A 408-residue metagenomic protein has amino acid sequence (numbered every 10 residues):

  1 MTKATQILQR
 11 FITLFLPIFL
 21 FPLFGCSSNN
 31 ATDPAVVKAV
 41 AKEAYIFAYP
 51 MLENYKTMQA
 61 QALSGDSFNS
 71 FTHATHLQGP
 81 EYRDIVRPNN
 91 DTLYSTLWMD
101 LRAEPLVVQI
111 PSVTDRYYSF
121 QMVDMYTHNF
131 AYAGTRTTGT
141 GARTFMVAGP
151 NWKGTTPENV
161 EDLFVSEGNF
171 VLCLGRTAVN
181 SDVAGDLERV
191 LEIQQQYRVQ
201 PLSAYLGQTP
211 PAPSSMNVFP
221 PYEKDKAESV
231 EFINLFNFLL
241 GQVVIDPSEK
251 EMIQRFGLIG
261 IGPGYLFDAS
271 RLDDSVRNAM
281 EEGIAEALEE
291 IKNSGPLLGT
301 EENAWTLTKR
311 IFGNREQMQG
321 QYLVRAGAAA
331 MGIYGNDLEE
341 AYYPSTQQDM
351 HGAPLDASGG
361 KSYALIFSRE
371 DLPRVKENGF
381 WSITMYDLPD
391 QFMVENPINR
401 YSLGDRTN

Functional and structural regions predicted by a protein language model:
T2-F15: Bacterial N-terminal signal peptides that target proteins for export
F19-L20, E53: Alpha-helical transmembrane segments and their juxtamembrane interfaces
P22-G25: C-terminal motif of bacterial Sec signal peptides marking the signal peptidase cleavage site
S28-N408: A compositional/structural signature for long, glycine/proline-rich flexible linkers and loops on extracytoplasmic
